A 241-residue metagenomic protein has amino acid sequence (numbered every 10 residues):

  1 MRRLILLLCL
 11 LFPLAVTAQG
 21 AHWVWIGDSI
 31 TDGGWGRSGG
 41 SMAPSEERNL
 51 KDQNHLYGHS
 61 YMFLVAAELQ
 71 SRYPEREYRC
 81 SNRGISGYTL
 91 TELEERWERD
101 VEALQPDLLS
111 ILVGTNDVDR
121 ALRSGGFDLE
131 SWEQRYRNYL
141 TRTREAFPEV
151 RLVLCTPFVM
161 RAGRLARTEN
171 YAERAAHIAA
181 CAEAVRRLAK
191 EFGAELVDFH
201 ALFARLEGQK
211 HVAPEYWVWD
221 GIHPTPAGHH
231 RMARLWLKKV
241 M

Functional and structural regions predicted by a protein language model:
R3-P13: Sec-dependent N-terminal signal peptides
L8, G27, V113: Residues that line or immediately flank small-molecule/substrate-binding pockets and catalytic motifs
L14-A18: Sec/Tat signal peptide C-region and signal peptidase I cleavage site
Q19-H55: Short glycine-rich His-centered loop
M42, L56-H59, F63-R76, Y88 (+1 more regions): Alpha-helical cap/lid subdomain in secreted, periplasmic, or secretory-pathway luminal O-acyl-processing enzymes
S81-T89: Short beta->alpha junction loops
